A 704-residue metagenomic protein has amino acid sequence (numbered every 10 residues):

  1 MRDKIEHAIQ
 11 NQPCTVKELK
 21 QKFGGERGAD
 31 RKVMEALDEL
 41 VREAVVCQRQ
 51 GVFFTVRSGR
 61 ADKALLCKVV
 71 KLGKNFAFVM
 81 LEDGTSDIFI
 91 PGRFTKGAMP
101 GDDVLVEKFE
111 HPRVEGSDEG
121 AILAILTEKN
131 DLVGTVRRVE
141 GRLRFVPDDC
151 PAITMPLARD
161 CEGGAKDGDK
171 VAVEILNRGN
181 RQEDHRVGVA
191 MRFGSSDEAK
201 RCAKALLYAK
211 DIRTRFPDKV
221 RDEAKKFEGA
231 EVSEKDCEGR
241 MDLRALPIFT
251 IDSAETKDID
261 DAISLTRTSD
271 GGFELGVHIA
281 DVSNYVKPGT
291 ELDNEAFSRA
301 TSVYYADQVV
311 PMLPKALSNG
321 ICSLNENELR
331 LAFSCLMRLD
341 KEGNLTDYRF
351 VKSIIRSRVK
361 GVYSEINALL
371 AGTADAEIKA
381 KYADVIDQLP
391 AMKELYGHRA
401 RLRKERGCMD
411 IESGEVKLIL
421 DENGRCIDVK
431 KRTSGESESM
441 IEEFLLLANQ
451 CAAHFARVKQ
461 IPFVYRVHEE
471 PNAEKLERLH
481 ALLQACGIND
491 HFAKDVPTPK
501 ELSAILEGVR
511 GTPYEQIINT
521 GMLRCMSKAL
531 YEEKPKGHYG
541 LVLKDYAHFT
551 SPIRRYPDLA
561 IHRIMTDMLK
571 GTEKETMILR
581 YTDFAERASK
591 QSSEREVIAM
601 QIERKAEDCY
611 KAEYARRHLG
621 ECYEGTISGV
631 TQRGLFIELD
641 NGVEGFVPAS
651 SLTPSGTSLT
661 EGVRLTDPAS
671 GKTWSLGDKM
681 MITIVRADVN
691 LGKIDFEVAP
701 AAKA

Functional and structural regions predicted by a protein language model:
M1-G276, S283-E328, K360, N367-L370 (+3 more regions): Charge-lined substrate channels and their catalytic hotspots, especially those that engage the 3′ end of RNA
Q21-G24, A172, R178, S195 (+6 more regions): Electropositive polyanion-binding surfaces
